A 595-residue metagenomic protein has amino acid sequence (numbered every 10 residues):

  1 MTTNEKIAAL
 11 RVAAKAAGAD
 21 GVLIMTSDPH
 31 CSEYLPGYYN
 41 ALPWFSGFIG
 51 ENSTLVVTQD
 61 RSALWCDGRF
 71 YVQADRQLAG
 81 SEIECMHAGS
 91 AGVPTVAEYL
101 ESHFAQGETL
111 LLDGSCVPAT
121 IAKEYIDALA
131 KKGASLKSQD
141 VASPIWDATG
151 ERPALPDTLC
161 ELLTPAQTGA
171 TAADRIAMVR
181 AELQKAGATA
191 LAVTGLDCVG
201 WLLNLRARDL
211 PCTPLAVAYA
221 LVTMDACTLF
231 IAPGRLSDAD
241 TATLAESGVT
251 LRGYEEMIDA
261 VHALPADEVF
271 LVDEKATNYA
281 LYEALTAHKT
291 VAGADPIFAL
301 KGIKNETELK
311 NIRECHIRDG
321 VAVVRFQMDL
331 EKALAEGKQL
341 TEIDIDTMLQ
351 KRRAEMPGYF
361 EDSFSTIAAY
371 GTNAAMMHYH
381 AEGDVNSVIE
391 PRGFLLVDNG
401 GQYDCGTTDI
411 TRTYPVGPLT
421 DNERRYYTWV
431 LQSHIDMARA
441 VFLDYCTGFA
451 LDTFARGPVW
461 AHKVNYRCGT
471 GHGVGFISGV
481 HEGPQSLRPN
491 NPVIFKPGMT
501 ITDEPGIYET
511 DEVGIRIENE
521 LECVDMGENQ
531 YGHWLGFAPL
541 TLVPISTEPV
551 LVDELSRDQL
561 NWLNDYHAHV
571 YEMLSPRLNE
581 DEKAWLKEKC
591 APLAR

Functional and structural regions predicted by a protein language model:
M1-R595: Active-site neighborhoods and metal-handling regions in enzymes and metal-associated proteins
